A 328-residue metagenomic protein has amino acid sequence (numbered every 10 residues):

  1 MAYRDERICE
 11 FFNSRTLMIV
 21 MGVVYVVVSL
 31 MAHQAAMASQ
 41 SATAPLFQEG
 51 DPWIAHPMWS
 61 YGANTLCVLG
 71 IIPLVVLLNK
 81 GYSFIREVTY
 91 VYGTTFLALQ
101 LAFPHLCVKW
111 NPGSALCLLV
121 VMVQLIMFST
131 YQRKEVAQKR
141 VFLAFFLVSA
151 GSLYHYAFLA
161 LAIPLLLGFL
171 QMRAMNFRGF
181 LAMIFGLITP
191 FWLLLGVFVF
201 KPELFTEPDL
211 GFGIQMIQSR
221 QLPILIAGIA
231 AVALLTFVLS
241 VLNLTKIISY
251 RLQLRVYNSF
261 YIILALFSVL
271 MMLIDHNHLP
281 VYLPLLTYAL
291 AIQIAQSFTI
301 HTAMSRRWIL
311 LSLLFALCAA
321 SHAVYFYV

Functional and structural regions predicted by a protein language model:
S41-A55, F205-A227, L239-N243: Juxtamembrane membrane-water interface segments that cap and precede transmembrane helices
P57, T94-A115: Aromatic- and kink-enriched transmembrane "portal" helix at the membrane-lumen/periplasm boundary that abuts
L66-Y82: Transmembrane-helix motifs of polytopic, lipid-linked glycan transferases
N79-L101: Transmembrane-helix signature of polytopic, membrane-embedded enzymes that assemble or transfer cell-envelope glycans
V123-K139: Membrane-interface transmembrane helices that cradle and orient dolichyl/undecaprenyl
R140-Y154, V269-L270: Membrane-interface alpha helices of multi-pass inner-membrane proteins
L161-F185: Perimembrane helix-loop-helix junctions
L244-T302: Membrane-water interface signatures at transmembrane helix termini and the short loops that connect adjacent helices
